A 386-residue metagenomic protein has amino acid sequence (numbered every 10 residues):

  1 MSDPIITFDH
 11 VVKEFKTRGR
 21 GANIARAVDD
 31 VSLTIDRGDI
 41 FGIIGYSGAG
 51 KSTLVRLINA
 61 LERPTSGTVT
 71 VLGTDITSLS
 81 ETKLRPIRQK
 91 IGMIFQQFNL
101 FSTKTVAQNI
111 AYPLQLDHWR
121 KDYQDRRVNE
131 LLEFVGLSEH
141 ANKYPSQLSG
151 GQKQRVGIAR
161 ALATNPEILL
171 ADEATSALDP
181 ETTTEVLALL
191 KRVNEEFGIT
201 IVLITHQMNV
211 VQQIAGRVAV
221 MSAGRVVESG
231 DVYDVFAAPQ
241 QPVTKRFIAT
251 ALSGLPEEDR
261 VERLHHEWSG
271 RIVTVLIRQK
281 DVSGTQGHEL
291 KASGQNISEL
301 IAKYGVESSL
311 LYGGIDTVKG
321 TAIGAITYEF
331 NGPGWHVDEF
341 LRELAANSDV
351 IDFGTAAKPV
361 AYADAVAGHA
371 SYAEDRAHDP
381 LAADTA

Functional and structural regions predicted by a protein language model:
R20-N23, I76-G92, L116-D122, V235-P239: ABC ATPase NBD coupling module
I44-Y46: The feature captures the beta-strand-to-loop junction immediately N-terminal to the Walker
N59: Helix-to-loop junction immediately C-terminal to a conserved catalytic motif
G67-D75: Conserved ABC transporter NBD signature motif
T74-D75, A111, Q115, D122-E139: Conserved ABC ATPase "signature" region
K143-S146, A163-T164: Conserved signature/switch motifs of ABC ATPase nucleotide-binding domains
S229-G230, A238: ABC ATPase "signature
